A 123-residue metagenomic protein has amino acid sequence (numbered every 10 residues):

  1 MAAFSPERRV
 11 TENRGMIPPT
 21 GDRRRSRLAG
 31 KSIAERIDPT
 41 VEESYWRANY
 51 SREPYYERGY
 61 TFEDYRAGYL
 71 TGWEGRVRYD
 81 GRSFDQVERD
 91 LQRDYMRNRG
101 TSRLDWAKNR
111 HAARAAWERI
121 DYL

Functional and structural regions predicted by a protein language model:
M1-L123: Intrinsically disordered, low-complexity, hydrophilic segments
